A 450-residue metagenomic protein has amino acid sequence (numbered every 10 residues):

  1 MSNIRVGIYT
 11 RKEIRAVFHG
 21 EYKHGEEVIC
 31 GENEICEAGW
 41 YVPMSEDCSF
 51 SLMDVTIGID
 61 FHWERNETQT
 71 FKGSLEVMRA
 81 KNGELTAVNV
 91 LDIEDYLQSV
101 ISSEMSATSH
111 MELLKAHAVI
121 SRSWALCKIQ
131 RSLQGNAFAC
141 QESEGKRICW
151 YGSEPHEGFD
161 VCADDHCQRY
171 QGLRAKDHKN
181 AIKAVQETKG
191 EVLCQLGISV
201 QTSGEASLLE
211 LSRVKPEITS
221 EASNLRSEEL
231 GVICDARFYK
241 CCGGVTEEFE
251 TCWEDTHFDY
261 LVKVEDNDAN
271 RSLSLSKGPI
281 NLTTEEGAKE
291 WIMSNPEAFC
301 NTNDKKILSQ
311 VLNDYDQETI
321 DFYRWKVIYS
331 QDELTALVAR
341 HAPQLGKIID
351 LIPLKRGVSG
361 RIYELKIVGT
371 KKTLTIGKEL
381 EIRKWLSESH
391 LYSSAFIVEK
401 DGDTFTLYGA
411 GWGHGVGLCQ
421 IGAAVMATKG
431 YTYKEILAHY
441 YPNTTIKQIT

Functional and structural regions predicted by a protein language model:
M1-T450: Conserved, single-site charged/polar hotspot
